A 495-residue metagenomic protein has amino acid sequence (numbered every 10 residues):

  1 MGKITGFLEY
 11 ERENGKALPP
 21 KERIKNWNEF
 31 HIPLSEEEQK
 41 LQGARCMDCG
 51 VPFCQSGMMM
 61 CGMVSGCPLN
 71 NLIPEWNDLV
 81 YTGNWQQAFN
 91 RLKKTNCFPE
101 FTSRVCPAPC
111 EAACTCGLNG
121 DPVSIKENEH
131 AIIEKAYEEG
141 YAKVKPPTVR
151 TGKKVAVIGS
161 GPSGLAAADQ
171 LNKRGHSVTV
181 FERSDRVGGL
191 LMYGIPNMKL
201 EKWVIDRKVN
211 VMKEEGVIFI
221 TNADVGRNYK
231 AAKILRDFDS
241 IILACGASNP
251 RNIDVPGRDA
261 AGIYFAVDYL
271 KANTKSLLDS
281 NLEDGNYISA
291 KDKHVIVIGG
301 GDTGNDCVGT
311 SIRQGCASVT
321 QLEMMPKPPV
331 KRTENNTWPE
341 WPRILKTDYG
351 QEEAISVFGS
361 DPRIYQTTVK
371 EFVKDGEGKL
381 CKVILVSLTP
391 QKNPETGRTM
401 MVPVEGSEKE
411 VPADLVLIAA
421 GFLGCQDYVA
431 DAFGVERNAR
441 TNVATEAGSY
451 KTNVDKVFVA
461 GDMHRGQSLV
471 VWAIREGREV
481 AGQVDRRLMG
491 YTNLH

Functional and structural regions predicted by a protein language model:
T5-I32, L41-A44, P68-T82, F89-L92 (+7 more regions): Beta1-alpha1 glycine-rich phosphate/pyrophosphate-binding loop at the start of Rossmann-like nucleotide-binding domains
R12-E13, L18-E37, Q42-R45, Y365-T367 (+5 more regions): C-terminal catalytic lobe of FAD-dependent flavoproteins
K25-E38, V64-S65, L69-R104, A108 (+2 more regions): Ferredoxin-type iron-sulfur electron-transfer modules in oxidoreductases and energy-metabolism complexes
Q87, V149, K154-I158, D206-V255 (+4 more regions): Feature captures the FAD/FMN-dependent oxidoreductase FAD-binding
A131-V149, R207-N228, P250-Q314, R437-G448 (+1 more regions): Glycine-rich dinucleotide-binding loop and its adjacent helix/turn
G159-P162, G299-G301, D462: Glycine-rich Rossmann-fold phosphate-binding loop(s) that bind the pyrophosphate of adenine dinucleotide cofactors
D259-D292, Q391-Q467: FAD-site-proximal beta/loop scaffold in flavoenzymes
G304-C307, Q314, M463-L494: A conserved FAD-binding loop/helix module that cradles the flavin
